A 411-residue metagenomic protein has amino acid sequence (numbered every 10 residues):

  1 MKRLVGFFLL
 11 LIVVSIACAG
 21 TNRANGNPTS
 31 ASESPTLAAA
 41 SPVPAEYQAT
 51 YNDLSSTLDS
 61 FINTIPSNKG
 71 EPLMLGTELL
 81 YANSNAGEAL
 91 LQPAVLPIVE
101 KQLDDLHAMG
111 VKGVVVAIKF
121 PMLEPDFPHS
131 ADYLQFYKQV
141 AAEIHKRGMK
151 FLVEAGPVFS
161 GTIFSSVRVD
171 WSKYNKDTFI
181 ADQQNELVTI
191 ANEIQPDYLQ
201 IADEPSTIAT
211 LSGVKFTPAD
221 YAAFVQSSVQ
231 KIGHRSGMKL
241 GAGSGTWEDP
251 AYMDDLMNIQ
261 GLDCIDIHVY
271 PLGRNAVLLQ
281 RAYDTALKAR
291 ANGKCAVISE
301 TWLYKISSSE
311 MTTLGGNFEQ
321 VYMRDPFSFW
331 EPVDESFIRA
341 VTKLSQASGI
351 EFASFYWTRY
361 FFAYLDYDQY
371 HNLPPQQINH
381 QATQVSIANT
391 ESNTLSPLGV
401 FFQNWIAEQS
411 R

Functional and structural regions predicted by a protein language model:
L10-V14, C18-V43: Ser/Thr-rich, Proline-interspersed low-complexity disordered segments
L37-H107, V111, S244: Boundary/entry segment of secreted carbohydrate-active catalytic domains
P44, Q48, V297-R411: Substrate-binding cleft of secreted/luminal carbohydrate-active enzymes
E71-L79, V114-V116, F151-A155, D197-I201 (+4 more regions): Hydrophobic faces of well-ordered beta-strands that scaffold small-molecule active sites in alpha/beta enzyme cores
L79-I98, V169-F179, G241-S244, Q320-D334: Active-site mouth loops of central-metabolism enzymes
Q92-P121, L152, P196, I265: Catalytic domains of carbohydrate-active enzymes, especially glycoside hydrolases
E124-F136, T162-Q260, N275-D284, A291 (+2 more regions): Active-site cleft segment of glycoside hydrolase catalytic domains centered on the general acid/base Glu
C264-K294, F327, E331: Substrate-binding surface in catalytic domains of secreted glycosidases
